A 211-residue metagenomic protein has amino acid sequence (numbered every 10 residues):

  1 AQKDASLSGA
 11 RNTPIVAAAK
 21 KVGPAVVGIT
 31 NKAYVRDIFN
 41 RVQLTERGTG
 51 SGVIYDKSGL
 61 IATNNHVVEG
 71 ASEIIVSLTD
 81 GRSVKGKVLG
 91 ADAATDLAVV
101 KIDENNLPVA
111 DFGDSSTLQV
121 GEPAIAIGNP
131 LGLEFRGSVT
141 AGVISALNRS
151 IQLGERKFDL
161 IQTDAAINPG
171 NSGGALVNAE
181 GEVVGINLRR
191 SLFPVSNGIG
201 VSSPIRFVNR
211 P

Functional and structural regions predicted by a protein language model:
A1-P211: Serine-dependent protease modules
